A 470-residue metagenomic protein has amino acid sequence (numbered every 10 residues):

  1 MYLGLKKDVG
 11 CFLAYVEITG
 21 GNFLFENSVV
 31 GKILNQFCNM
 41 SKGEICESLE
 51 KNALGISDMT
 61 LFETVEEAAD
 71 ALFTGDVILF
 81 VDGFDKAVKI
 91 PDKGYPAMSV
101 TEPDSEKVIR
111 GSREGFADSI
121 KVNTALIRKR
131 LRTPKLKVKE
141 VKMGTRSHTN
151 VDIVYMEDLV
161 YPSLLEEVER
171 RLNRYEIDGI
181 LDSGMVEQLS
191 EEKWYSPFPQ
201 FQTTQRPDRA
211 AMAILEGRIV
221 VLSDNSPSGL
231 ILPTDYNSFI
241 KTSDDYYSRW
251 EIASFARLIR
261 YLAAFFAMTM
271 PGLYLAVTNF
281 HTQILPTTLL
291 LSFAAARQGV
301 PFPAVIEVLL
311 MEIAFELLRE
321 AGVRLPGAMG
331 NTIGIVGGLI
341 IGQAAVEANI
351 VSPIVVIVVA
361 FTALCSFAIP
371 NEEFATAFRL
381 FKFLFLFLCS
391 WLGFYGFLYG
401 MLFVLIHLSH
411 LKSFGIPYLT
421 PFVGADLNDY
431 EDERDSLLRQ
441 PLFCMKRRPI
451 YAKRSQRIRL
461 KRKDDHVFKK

Functional and structural regions predicted by a protein language model:
M1-T269, Q283, T287, H407-K470: Membrane-embedded alpha-helical signal segments
L273, P286-S292, A296-K470: Generic detector of multi-pass transmembrane helix bundles and their immediately adjacent loops in polytopic membrane
